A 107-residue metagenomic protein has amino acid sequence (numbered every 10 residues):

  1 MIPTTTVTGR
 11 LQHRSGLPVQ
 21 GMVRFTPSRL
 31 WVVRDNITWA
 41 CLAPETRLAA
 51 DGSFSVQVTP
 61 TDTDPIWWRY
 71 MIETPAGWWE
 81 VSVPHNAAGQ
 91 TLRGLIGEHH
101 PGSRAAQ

Functional and structural regions predicted by a protein language model:
M1-N86: Beta-strand-dominated extracellular/periplasmic modules and repeats in secreted or surface-exposed proteins
N86-Q107: Extracellular beta-sheet/turn segments enriched in Thr/Pro/Gly and aliphatic residues
